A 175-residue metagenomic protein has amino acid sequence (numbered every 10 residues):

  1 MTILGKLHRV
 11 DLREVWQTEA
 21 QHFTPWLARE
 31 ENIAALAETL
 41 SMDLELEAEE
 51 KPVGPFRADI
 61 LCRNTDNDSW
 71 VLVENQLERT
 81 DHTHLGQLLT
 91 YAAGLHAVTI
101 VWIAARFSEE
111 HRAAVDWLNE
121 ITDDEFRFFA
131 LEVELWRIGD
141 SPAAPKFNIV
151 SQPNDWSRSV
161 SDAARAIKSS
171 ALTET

Functional and structural regions predicted by a protein language model:
M1-T175: Charged, terminal alpha-helix-loop-beta segments that serve as non-catalytic nucleic-acid engagement and/or assembly
